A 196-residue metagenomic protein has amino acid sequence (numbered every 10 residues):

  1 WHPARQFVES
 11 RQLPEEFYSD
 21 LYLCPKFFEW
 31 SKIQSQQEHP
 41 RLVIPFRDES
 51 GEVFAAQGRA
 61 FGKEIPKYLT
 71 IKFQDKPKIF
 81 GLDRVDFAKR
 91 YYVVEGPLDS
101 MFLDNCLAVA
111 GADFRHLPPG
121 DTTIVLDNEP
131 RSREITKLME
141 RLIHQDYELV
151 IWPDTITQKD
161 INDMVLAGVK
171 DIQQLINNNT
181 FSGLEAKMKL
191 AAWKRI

Functional and structural regions predicted by a protein language model:
W1-V43, R47-S50, D86, N177-I196: TOPRIM metal-binding catalytic domain and adjacent DNA-binding surface shared by DnaG-type primases
E29-D121, E134-T136: Phosphate-handling DNA/RNA-contact segment within nucleic-acid enzymes
V93, G120-E134, V150-D154: Acidic beta-strand-to-loop metal/phosphate-binding motif
A108-A112, D146-T157: RNase H-like polynucleotidyl transferase catalytic core
P119-T123, D160-Q173: Short, surface-exposed amphipathic charged segments that create phosphate/polyanion-binding patches used for binding
S132-I135, K159-N162: Short active-site-adjacent structural elements
R133-Q145: Short, aromatic/basic amphipathic alpha-helical patches
